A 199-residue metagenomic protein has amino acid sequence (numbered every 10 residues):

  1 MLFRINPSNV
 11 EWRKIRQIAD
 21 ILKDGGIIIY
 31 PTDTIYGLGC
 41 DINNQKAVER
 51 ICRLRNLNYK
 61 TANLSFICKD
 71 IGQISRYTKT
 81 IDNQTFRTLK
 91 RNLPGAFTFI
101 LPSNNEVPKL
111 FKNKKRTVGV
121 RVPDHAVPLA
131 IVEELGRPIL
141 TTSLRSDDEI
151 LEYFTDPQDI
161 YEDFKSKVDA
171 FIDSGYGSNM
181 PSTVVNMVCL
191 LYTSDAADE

Functional and structural regions predicted by a protein language model:
M1-S194: Active-site-adjacent structural elements in enzyme catalytic cores
D195-E199: A short, hydrophobic C-terminal helix/tail in secreted or cell-surface proteins
